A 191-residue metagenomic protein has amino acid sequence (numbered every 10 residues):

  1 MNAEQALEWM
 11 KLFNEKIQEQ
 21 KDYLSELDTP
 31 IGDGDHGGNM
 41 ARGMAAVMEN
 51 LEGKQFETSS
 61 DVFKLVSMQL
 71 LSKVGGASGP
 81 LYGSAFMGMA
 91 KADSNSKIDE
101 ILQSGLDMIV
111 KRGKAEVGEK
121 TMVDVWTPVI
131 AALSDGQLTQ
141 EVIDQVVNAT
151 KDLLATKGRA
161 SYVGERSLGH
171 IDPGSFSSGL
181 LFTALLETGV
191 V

Functional and structural regions predicted by a protein language model:
M1-V191: N-terminal loops that bind phosphate or other acidic moieties and the adjacent beta-alpha structural core
